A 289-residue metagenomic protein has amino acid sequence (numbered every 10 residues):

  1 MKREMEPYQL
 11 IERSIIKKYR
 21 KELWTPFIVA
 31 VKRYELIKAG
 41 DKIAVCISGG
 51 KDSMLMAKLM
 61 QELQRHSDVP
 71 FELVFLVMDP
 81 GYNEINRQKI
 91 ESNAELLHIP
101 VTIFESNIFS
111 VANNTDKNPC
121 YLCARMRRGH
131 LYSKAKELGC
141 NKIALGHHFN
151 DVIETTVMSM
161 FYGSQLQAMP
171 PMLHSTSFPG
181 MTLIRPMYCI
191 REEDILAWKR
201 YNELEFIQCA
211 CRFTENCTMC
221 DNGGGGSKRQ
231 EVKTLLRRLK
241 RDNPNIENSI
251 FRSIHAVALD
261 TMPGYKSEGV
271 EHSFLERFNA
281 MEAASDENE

Functional and structural regions predicted by a protein language model:
K2-L166, P170, H174, E193-A197 (+2 more regions): ATP-dependent adenylation/nucleotidyltransferase module used to activate substrates
Y8-E12, T115-D116, P179-G180, E231 (+1 more regions): Short amphipathic alpha-helical segments at helix-loop
K17, K21, E84, R125 (+6 more regions): Electropositive phosphate-/nucleotide-binding environments in soluble metabolic enzymes
L73, N150-L236: Catalytic subdomain that performs nucleotidyl-dependent activation
M126-L138, M172-F178, V232-S253: Short, basic, helix/turn surface patches
L204-E289: The feature marks non-catalytic terminal segments
